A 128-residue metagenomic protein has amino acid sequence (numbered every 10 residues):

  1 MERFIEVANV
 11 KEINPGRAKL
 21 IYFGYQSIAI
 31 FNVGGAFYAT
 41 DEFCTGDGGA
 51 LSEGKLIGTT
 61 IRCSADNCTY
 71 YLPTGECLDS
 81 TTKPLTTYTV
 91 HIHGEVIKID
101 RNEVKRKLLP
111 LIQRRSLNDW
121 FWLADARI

Functional and structural regions predicted by a protein language model:
M1-F4, T69-T74: Short Pro/Gly-enriched beta-strand edge/turn motifs at strand-loop
M1-G58, Y88-I128: N-terminal pre-ligand scaffold of iron-sulfur
C44, C63-D66: Short cysteine clusters
K55-T60, L78-P84: Short linker/helix segments within small regulatory modules
P73, S80, D100: Residues that scaffold the ATP/ADP-binding catalytic core of kinase and kinase-like folds
